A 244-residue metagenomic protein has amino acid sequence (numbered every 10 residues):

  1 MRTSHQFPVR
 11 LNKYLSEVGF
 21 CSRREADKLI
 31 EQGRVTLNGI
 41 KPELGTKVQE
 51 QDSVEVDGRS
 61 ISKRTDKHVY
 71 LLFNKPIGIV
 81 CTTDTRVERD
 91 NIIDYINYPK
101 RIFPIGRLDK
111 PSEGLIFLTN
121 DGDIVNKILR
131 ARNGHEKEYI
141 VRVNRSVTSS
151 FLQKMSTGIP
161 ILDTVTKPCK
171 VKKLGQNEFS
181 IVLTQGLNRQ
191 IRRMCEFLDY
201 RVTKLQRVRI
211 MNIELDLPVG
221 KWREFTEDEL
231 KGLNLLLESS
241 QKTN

Functional and structural regions predicted by a protein language model:
M1-N244: Basic, flexible Lys/Arg- and Gly-enriched helix-loop patches that mediate nucleic-acid binding at interfaces with rRNA
